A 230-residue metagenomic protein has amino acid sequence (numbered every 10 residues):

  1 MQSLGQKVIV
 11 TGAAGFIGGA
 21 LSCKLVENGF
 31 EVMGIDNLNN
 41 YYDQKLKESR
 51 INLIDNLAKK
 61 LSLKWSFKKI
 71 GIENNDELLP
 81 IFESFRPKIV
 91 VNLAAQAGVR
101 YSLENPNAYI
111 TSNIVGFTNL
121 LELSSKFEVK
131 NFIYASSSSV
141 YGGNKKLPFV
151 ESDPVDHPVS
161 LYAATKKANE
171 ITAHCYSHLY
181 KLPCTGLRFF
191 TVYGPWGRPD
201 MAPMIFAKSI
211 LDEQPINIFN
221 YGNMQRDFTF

Functional and structural regions predicted by a protein language model:
M1-V192, I210: N-terminal Rossmann-like NAD(P)+-binding domain of SDR-like oxidoreductases, especially those catalyzing
K167, T185, V192-I205, D212-Q214 (+1 more regions): Glycine/proline-rich active-site loop of Rossmann-fold NAD(P)-dependent oxidoreductases
D227-F230: A conserved structural motif in NAD(P)-dependent oxidoreductases
